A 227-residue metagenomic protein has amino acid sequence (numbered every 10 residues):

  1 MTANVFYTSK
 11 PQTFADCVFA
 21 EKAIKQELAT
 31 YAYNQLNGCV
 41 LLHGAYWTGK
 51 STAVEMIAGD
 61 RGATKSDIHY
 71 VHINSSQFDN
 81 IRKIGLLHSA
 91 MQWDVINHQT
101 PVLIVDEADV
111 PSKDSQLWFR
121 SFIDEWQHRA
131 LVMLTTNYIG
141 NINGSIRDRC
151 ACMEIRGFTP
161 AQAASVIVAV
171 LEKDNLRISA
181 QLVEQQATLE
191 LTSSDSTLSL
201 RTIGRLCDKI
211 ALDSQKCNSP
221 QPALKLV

Functional and structural regions predicted by a protein language model:
T2-A45, S89-I96: Pre-Walker A (pre-P-loop) alpha-helix and adjacent loop at the N terminus of AAA/AAA+ ATPase modules, a conserved
A3, T30-I73: Walker A/P-loop
Q26-A32, I81-I104, D114-D124: Conserved alpha-helical scaffold flanking the Walker A/P-loop in AAA+ ATPase domains
Y46, S75-S76, A151-A164: Conserved AAA+ ATPase "SRH/arginine-finger" region at the nucleotide-binding site
M91-W93, V105-D148: Conserved catalytic/switch belt of AAA+ P-loop NTPases
D148-R149, M153, S165-R177, K209-L212: Conserved AAA+ ATPase "sensor/coupling" helix adjacent to the nucleotide-binding pocket
R177-S194: Short conserved motifs of the RecA-like P-loop NTPase core
L191-A211, N218-P220: The conserved phosphate-sensing helix
